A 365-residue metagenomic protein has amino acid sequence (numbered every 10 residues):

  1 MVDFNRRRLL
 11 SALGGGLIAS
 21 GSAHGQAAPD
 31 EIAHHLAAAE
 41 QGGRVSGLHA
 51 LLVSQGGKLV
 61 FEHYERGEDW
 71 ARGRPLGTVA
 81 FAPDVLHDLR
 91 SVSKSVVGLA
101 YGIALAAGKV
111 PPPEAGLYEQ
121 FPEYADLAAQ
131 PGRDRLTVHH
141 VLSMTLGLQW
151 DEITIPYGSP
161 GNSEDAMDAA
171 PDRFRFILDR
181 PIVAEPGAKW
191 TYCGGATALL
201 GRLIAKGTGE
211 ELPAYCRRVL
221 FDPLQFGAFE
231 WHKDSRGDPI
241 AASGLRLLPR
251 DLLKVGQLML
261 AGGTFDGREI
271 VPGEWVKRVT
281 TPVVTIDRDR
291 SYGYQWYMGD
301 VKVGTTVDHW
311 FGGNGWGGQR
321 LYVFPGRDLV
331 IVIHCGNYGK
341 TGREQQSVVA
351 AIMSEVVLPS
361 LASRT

Functional and structural regions predicted by a protein language model:
M1-L17: N-terminal secretory signal peptides and thylakoid transit peptides that target proteins across membranes
G42-V79, D328-V332: A short, well-structured edge-of-sheet supersecondary motif
G57, V85-P113, V141, L200-I204 (+1 more regions): Active-site SXXK
H63, R72-L76, G116-E119, P156-E185 (+1 more regions): Short, charged, amphipathic alpha-helices and their helix-cap/turn boundaries
D88, A107-L148, D179-P181, G207-L247: Active-site helix/loop module of the DD-peptidase/beta-lactamase fold, centered on the serine-lysine SxxK catalytic
A196-L203, S243-T264, Q319-C335: Active-site-proximal alpha-helical segments within enzyme catalytic domains
F226-F229, K277-V332: Active-site Gly/Thr loop motif
G313-T365: Structured C-terminal helix/loop/strand segments within mature extracytoplasmic catalytic/sensor domains
